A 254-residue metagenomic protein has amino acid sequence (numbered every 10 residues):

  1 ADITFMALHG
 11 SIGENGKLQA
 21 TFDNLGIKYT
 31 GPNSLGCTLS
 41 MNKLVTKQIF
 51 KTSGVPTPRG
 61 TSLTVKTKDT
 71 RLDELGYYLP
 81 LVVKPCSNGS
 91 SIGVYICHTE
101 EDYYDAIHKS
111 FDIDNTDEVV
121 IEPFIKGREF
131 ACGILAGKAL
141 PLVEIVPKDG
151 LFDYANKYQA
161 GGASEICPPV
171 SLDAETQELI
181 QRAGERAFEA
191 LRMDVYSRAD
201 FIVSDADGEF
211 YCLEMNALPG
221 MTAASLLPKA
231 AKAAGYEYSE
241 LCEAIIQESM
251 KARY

Functional and structural regions predicted by a protein language model:
A1-R59: Conserved N-proximal alpha/beta basic substrate-recognition cap immediately N-terminal to, or forming the N-lobe
G10, S91, K148, N216-A230: Glycine-rich phosphate/pyrophosphate-binding beta-alpha loops
L39-R128: Active-site nucleotide/adenylate-binding loops and adjacent lid/helix of ATP-dependent enzymes
L63, V94-T99, I134-A136, S204 (+2 more regions): Short beta-strand-to-turn element immediately C-terminal to the catalytic PLP-Schiff-base lysine in fold type I
H98-R182, E209-Y211: Phosphate-binding site of ATP-dependent enzymes
P123, F188-M221, A231: Conserved metal-phosphate-binding beta-hairpin within the catalytic cores of diverse ATP-dependent phosphoryl-transfer
E144-S197, K229-Y254: Active-site "cap" helix and flanking loop/linker of ATP-utilizing ligase/carboxylase catalytic domains
